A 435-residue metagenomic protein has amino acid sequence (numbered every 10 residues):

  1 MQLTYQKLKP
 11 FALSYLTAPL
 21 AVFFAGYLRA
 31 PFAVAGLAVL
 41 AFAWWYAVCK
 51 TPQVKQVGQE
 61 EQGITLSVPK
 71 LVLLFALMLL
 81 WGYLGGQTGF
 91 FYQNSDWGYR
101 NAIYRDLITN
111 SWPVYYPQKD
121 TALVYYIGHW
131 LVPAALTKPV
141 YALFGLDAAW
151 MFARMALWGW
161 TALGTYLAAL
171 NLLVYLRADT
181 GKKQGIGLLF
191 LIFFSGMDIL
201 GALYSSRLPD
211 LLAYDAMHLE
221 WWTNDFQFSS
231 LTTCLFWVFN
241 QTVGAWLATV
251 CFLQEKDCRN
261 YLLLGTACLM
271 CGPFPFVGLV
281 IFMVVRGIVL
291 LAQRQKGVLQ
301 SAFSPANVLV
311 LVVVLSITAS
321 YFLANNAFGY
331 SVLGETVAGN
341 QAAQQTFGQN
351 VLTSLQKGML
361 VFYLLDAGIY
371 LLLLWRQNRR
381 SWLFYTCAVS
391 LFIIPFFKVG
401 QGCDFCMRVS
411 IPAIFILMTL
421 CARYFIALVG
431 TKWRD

Functional and structural regions predicted by a protein language model:
M1-V68: Membrane-embedded, hydrophobic transmembrane alpha-helices
Q2-S14, E61-V72, K182-I186, D257-Y261 (+3 more regions): Membrane-interfacial loop-to-transmembrane alpha-helix junctions, especially the N-terminal start
P19-A25, T232-T233, V250-Q254, R259-V284: Membrane-interface alpha helices of multi-pass inner-membrane proteins
A21-Y27, A41-A47, S67-S95, A162-A169 (+2 more regions): Transmembrane signal-anchor helices characteristic of membrane glycosylation enzymes that use polyprenol
F32-W44, A156-G164, T223-L231, L235-A248 (+3 more regions): Membrane-embedded alpha-helical segments of multi-pass membrane proteins, especially the transmembrane helices
G82-G98, R105-D106, A122, S195-L212 (+6 more regions): Transmembrane catalytic cores of multi-pass membrane glycosyltransferases and polysaccharide-assembly enzymes
L84-W246: Active-site lumenal/periplasmic loops and adjacent helix-entry segments of GT-C-fold, multi-pass membrane
D404-A427: Hydrophobic/aromatic-rich transmembrane helices and adjacent perimembrane loops
